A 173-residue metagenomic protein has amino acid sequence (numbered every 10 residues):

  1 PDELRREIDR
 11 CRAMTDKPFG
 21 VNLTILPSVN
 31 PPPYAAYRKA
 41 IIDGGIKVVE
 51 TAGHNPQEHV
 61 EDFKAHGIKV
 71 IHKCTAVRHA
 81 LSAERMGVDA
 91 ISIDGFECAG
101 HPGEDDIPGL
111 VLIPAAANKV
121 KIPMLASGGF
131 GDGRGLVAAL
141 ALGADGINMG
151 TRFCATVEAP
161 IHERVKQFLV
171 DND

Functional and structural regions predicted by a protein language model:
P1-V120: Active-site entrance/lid segments in N-terminal catalytic domains of soluble metabolic enzymes
G20, A52, A80-A83, V88-C98 (+3 more regions): Small-side-chain structural scaffolding
G103-G109, I113-L125, G131-D173: Conserved active-site-proximal phosphate/metal-binding subdomains
